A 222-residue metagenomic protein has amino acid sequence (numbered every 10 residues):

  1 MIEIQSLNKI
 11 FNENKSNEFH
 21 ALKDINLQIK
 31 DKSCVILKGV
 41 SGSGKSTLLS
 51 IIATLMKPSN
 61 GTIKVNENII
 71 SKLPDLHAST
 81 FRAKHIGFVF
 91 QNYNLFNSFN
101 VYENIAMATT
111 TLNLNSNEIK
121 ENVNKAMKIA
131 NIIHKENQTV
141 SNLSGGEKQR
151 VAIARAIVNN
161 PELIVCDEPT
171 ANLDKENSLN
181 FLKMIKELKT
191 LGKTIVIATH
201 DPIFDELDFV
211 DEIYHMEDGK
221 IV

Functional and structural regions predicted by a protein language model:
A53: Helix-to-loop junction immediately C-terminal to a conserved catalytic motif
G61-I69: Conserved ABC transporter NBD signature motif
A83, N159, L191: Conserved signature/switch motifs of ABC ATPase nucleotide-binding domains
F99-A108: Short coil-to-helix segment of the ABC ATPase nucleotide-binding domain corresponding to the Q-loop/switch region
T139-L143, E147: Conserved ABC ATPase signature
I153: Hydrophobic anchor residue at the start of the ABC signature
I164-D167: Catalytic Walker B motif of ABC-type/P-loop ATPase nucleotide-binding domains
